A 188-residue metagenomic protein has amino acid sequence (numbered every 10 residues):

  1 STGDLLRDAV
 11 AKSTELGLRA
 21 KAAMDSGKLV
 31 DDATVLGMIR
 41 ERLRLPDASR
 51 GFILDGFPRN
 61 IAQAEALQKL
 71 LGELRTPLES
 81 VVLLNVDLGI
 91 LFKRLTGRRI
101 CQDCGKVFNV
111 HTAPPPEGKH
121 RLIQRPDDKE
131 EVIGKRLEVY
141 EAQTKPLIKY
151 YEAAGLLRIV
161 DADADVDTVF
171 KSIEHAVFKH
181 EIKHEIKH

Functional and structural regions predicted by a protein language model:
S1, S80-V82, R158-V160: Hydrophobic/aromatic beta-strand patches that form the interior of the parallel beta-sheet core in alpha/beta enzyme
S1-T76, D87-K93, I100-D103, V132: ATP-dependent small-molecule kinase phosphotransfer cores that center on conserved nucleotide phosphate-binding segments
D4, V35-L36, L83, A113 (+1 more regions): Proline- and acidic/polar-enriched loop/turn elements at helix boundaries
A22-A23, G72-A142: A glycine- and Lys/Arg-enriched "phosphate-lid" helix/loop adjacent to the NTP-binding pocket of small-molecule kinases
V30-D31, L78, F108, R158: Residue-level detector of short coil/turn "hinge" positions at structural boundaries
E41, G97, S172-H175: Residues within well-ordered alpha-helical secondary structure of globular protein domains
D55, L83-N85, D161: Conserved beta-strand segments of the P-loop GTPase G domain that flank and frequently precede/overlap
R125-H188: NTP-dependent small-molecule kinase module
